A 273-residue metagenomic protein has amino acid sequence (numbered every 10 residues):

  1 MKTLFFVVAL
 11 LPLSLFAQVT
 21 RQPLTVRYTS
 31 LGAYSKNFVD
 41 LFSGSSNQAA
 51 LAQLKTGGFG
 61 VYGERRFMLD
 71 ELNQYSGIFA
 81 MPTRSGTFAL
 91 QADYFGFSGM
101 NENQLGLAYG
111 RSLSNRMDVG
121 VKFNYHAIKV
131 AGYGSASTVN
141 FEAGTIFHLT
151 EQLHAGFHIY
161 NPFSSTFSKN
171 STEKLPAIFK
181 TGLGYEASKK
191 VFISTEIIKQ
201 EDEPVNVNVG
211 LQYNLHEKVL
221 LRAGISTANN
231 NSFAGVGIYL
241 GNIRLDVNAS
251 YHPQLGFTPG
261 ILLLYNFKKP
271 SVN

Functional and structural regions predicted by a protein language model:
T3-L13: Sec-dependent N-terminal signal peptides
Q18-N273: Subset of outer-membrane beta-barrel
